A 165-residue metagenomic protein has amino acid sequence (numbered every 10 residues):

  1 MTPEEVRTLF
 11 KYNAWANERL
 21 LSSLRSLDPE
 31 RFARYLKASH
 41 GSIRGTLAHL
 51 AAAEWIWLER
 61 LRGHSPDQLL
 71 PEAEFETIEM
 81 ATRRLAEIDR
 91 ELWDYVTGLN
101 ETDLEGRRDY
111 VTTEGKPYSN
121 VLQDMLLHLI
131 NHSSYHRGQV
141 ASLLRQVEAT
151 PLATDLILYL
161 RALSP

Functional and structural regions predicted by a protein language model:
R7-S22, S26-P71, T112-P165: Short, contiguous alpha-helical
H64-L104: Helix-adjacent hinge/juxtasegments
E101-T113: Carboxylate-rich helix-loop segments that flank metal/cofactor sites and access channels in metalloenzymes
